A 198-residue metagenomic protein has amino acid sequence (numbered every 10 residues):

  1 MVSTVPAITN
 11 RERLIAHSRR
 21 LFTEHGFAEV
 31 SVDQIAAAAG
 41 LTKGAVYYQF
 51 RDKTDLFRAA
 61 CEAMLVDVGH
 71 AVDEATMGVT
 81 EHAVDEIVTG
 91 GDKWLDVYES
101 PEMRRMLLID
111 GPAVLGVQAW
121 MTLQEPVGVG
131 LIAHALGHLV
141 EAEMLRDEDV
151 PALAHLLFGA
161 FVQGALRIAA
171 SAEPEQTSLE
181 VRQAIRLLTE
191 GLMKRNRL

Functional and structural regions predicted by a protein language model:
M1-H25, E29-L41, T54-R58, V66: Basic, helix-initiating cap at the start of DNA-binding domains
M1-V2, K93-D96, V129-A142, G159-A160 (+1 more regions): C-terminal peripheral helix-coil segments that are non-catalytic and often amphipathic
E24-A28, V79, P101, A142-E143: Short coil/turn segments at alpha/beta junctions that flank glycine-rich nucleotide-binding fingerprints
G44: Key DNA-contact positions within bacterial/archaeal DNA-binding proteins
Y47-F50, T54: A short His-aromatic
A59, D73-E102, L153-L157: Hydrophobic alpha-helical connector segments
V66-H70, D85, M103, G116-A142 (+3 more regions): Amphipathic alpha-helical packing segments from all-alpha helical-bundle domains
Y98-Q118, A133-H134, L166, A170: Amphipathic alpha-helical segments used for helix-helix packing
